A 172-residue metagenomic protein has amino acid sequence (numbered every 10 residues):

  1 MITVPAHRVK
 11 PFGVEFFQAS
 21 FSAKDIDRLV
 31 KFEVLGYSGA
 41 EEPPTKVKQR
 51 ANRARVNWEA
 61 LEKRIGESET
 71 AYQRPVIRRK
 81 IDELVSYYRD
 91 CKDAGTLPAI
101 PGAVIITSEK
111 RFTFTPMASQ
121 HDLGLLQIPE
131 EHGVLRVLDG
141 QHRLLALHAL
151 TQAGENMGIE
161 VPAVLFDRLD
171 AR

Functional and structural regions predicted by a protein language model:
M1-I100, I106-T115, G124: N-terminal extension/subdomain marker
A99-G102, I106, K110-R172: Basic- and aromatic-enriched surface patches that contact anionic nucleotides/nucleic acids
